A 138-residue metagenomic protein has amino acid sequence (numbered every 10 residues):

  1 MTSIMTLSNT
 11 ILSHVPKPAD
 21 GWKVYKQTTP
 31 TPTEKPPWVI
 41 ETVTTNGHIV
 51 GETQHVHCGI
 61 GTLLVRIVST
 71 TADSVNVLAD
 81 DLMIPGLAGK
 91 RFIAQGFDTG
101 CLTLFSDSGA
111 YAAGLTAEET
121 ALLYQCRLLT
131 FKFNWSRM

Functional and structural regions predicted by a protein language model:
M1-H14, N46-C58, D98-M138: Short, charged interaction patches at domain edges and termini
M1-T53, D73, R91-C101: Small/polar-rich, solvent-exposed N-terminal microdomains that initiate assembly or binding
E34-P36, C58-T62, C126: Short connector loops at helix/strand junctions that flank enzyme active sites, especially segments positioning acidic
Q54-I60, V68-Q95: Extracellular/virion structural assembly segments
